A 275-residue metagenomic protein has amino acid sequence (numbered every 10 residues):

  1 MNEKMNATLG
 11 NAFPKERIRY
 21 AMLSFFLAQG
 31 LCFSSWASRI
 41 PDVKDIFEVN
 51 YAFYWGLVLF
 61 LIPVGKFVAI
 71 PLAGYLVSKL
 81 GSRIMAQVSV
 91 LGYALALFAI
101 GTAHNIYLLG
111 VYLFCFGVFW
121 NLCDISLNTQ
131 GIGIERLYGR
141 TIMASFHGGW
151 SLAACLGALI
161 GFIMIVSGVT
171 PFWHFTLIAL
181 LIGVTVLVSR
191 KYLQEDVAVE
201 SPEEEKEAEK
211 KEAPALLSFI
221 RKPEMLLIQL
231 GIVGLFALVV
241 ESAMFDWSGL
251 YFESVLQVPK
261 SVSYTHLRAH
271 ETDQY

Functional and structural regions predicted by a protein language model:
K15-S35, L227-V240: Pair of pore-lining "gating" transmembrane helices in MFS-fold secondary transporters
S38-A52, W247-S261: Short amphipathic helix-loop junctions that connect adjacent transmembrane helices in Major Facilitator Superfamily/SLC
F60-A73: Central cavity-lining transmembrane alpha-helices of secondary-active solute carriers, predominantly the Major
P71-G92, L97: Conserved MFS/SLC helix-loop-helix module at the cytosolic interface between two early adjacent transmembrane helices
T102-H104: Helix-breaking motifs and short loop linkers at transmembrane-helix boundaries and internal kinks in secondary membrane
F116-F146: Cytoplasmic helix-loop-helix junction between adjacent transmembrane helices in 12-TM secondary transporters
W150-Q194: Helix-loop-helix hairpin linking two adjacent transmembrane segments in secondary transporters
T265-Q274: Conserved small/polar residues in nucleotide/adenosyl-binding loops
